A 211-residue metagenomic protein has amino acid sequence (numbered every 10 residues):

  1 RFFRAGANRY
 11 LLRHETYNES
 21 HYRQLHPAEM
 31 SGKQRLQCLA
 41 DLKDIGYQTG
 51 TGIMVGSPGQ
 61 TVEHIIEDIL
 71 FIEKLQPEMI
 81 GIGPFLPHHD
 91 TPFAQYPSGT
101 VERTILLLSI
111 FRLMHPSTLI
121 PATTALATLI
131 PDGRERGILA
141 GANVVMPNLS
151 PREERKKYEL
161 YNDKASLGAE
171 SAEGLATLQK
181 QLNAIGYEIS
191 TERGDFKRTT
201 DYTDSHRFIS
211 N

Functional and structural regions predicted by a protein language model:
R1-G46, M54-Q76, T91-E102: Conserved non-cysteine loop/helix-boundary elements of the Radical SAM core domain that shape
H14-T16, T51-V55, I82-P84, A122-T124: A cross-domain feature marking catalytic cores of carbohydrate-active enzymes and several ubiquitous metabolic/repair
E73-D204, F208-N211: Auxiliary Fe-S-binding modules of radical SAM enzymes
